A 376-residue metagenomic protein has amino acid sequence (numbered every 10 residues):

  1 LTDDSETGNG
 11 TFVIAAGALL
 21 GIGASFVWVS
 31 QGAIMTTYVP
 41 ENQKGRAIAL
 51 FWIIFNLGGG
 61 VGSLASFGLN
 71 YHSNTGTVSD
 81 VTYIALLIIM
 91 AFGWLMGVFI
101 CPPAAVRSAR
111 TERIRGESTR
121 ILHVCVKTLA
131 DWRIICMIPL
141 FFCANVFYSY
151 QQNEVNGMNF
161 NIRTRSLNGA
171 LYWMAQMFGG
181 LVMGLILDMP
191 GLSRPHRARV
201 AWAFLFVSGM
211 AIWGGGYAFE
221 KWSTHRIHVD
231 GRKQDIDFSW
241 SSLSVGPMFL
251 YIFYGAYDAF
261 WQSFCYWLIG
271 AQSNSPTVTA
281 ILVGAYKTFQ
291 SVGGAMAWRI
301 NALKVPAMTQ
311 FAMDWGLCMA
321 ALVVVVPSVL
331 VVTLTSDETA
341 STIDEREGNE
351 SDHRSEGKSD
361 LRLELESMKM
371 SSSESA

Functional and structural regions predicted by a protein language model:
N9-G10, G68-I88, R194-A201, W298-A321: A membrane-interface helix-boundary motif in multi-pass transporters
L19-Q31, Q43, F253-C265: Core transmembrane helices of Major Facilitator Superfamily
L20, A24-V27, Q43-V78, T82-G93 (+4 more regions): Glycine-rich segments within core transmembrane alpha-helices of 12-TM secondary carriers
I34-G45, G270-T279: Paired intracellular helix-loop junctions of major facilitator superfamily
F51-W52, N56, S79-I100, L140 (+2 more regions): Symmetry-related core transmembrane helices of the 12-TM Major Facilitator Superfamily/SLC fold
F92, I100, S108, E112-V283: Membrane-interfacial loop- and helix-cap regions that link adjacent transmembrane helices in polytopic membrane proteins
V98-T111, F219-S223, P327-A340: Helix-loop junctions on the cytosolic side of multi-pass membrane transporters, especially the intracellular loop
R113-S118, L334-A376: Intrinsically disordered, low-complexity terminal tails of fungal membrane proteins
